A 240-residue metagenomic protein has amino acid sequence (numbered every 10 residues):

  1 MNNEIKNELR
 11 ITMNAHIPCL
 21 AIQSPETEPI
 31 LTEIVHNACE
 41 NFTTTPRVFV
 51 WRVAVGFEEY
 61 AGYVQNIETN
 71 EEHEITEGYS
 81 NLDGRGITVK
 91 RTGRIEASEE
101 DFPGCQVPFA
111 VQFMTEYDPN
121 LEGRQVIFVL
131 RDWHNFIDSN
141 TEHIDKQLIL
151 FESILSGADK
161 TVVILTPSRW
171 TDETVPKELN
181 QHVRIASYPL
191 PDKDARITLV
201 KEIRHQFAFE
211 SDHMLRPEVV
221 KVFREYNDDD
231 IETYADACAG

Functional and structural regions predicted by a protein language model:
M1-A239: ATP/nucleotide-binding catalytic cores
